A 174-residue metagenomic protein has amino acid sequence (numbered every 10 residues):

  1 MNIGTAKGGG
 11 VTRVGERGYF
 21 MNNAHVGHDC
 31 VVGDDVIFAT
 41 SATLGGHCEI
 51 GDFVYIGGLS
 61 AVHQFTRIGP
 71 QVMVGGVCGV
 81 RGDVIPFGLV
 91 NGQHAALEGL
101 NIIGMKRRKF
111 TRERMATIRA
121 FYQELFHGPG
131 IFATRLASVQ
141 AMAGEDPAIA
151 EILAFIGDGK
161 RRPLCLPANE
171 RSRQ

Functional and structural regions predicted by a protein language model:
M1-A96: Structural signal for interior beta-strand "rungs" in well-ordered beta-sheet cores of soluble enzyme domains
Q93-Q174: Terminal amphipathic alpha-helical/low-complexity segments used for targeting or macromolecular assembly
